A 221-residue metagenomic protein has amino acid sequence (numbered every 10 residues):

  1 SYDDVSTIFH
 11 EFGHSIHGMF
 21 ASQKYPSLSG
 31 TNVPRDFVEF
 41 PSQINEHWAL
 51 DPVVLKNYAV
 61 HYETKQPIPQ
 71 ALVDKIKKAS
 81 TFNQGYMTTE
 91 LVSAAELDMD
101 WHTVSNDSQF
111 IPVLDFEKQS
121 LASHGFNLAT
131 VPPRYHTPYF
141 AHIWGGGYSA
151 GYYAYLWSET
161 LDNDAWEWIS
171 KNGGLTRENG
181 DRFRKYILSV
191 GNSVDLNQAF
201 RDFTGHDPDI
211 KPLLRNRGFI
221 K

Functional and structural regions predicted by a protein language model:
S1-K221: Cation-handling catalytic/transport regions enriched in His/Asp/Glu
